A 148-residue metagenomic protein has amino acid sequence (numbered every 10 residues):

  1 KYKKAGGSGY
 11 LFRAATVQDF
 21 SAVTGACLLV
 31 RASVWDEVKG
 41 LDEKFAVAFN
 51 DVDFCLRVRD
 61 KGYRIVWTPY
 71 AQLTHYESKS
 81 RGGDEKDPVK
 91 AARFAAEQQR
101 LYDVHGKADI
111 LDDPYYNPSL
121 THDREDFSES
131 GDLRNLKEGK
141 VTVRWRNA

Functional and structural regions predicted by a protein language model:
K1-D19, T24, L29, I65 (+1 more regions): C-terminal, non-catalytic tails of nucleotide-sugar-dependent glycosyltransferases
F12-K39, E43-T74: A short, conserved alpha-helix in the catalytic core of glycosyltransferases
Y76-K79: Conserved active-site-proximal loop/helix segments of enzymes involved in bacterial cell-wall and related
